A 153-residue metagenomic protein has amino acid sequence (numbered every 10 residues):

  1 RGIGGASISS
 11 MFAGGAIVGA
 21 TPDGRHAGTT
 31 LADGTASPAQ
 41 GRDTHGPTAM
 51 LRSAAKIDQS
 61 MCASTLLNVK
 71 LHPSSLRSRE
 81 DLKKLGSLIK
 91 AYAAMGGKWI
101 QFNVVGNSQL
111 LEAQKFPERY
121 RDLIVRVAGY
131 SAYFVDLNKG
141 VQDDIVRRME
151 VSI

Functional and structural regions predicted by a protein language model:
R1-I153: Acidic, glycine-enriched catalytic cores built around paired aspartates
